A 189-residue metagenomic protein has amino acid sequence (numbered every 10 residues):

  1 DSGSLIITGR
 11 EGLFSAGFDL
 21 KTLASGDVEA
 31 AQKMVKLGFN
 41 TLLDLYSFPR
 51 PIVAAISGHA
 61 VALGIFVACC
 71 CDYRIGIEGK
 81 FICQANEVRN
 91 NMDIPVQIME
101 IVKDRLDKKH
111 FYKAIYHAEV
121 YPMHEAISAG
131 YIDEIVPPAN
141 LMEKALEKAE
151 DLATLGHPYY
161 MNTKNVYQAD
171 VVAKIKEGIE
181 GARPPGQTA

Functional and structural regions predicted by a protein language model:
D1-G26, D44-A54, E78-F81: A structural preference for short, pocket-lining loop segments at secondary-structure junctions
S2, P49, C71-D72, I132: Short, well-ordered alpha-helix to beta-strand connector turns
I7, D19, V67-C69, A126 (+1 more regions): Hydrophobic/aromatic residues within transmembrane alpha-helices of multi-pass small-molecule transporters
G12-S15, V61-A62, D170: Short, active-site-adjacent cap segments at secondary-structure transitions
S25-K36: A short acidic, glycine-rich active-site loop that binds or catalyzes chemistry on phosphate/adenosine moieties
T41, V61-A114, K148: CoA-thioester-processing core
A55-A60, A114-E119: Glycine-rich beta-to-alpha transition loops that act as phosphate-gripper elements at the mouths of alpha/beta enzyme
G76-I77, A129-I179: C-terminal long alpha-helix characteristic of the crotonase
